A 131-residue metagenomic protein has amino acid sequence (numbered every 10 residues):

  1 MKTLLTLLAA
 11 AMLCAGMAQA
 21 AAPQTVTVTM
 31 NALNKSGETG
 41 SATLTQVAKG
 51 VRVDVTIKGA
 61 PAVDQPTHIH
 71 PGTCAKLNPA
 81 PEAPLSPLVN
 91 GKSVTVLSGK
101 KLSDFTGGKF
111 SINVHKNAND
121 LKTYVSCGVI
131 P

Functional and structural regions predicted by a protein language model:
L5-L8, M12, G16-P131: N-terminal leader/targeting pre-sequences
